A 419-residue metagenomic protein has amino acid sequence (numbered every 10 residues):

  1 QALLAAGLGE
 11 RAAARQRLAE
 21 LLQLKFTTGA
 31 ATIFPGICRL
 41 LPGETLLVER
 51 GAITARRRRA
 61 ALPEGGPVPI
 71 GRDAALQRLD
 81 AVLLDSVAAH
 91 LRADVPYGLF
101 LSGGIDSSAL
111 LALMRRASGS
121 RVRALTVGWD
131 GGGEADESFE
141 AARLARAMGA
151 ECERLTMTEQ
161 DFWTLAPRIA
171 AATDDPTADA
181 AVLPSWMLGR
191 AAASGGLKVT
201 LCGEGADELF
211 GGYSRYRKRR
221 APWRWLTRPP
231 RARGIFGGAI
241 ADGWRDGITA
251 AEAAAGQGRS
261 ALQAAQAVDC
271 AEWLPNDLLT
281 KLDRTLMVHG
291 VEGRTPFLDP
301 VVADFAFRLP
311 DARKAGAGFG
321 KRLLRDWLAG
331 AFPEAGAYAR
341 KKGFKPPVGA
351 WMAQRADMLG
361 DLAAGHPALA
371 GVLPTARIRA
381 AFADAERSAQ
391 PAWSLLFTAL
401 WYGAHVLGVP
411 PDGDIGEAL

Functional and structural regions predicted by a protein language model:
Q1-P167, A171-T173, S185, A329-G330 (+5 more regions): Cysteine-centered catalytic environments shared across enzyme families
A5-E10, P35-P42, A52-I53, E64-G66 (+3 more regions): Adenosyl-5′-phosphate
R15, S108, S138, A181-W186 (+4 more regions): Conserved glycosyltransferase catalytic-site signature
G71-L79, E137, P176, A180 (+7 more regions): Conserved acidic
D73, D130-F139, A181, G293-L298 (+1 more regions): Active-site metal-coordination segments of metallo-dependent hydrolases
P167-A171, S194, R215-K218, W351-Q354: Short low-complexity, flexible loop/linker segments enriched in glycine and/or proline with clustered acidic
L197-D207, G211-Y213: Short acidic/histidine-rich active-site segments
E208-G234: A mobile, often basic/glycine-rich helix-loop segment that functions as the active-site lid/recognition loop
